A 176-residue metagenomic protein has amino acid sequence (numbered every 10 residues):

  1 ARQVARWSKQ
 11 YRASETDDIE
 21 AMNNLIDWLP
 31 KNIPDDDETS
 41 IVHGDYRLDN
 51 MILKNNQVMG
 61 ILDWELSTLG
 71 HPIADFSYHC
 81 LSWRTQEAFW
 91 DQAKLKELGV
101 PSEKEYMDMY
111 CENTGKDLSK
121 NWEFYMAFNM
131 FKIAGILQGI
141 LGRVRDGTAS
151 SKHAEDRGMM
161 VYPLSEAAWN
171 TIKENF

Functional and structural regions predicted by a protein language model:
A1-G44, K54-N55, E112-L118: An alpha-helical support segment within catalytic cores of ATP-dependent transferases
D49-I52: Catalytic-loop signature of eukaryotic-like protein kinases
K54, G70-H71, E87: Cytochrome P450 core scaffold surrounding the K-helix E-X-X-R motif and the conserved "meander" helix-loop region
V58: Conserved active-site segments centered on acidic
L62-S67: Activation of the activation-loop gatekeeper triad in protein kinase-fold domains
A74-T114, F128-D146: Active-site activation/catalytic loop segments of kinase-like enzymes and analogous catalytic loops in related
D117-N129: All-alpha amphipathic helical-bundle segments outside canonical DNA-binding/catalytic cores that form hydrophobic
R143-F176: Regulatory N- and C-terminal appendages and interdomain linkers associated with kinase/kinase-like NTP transferase
